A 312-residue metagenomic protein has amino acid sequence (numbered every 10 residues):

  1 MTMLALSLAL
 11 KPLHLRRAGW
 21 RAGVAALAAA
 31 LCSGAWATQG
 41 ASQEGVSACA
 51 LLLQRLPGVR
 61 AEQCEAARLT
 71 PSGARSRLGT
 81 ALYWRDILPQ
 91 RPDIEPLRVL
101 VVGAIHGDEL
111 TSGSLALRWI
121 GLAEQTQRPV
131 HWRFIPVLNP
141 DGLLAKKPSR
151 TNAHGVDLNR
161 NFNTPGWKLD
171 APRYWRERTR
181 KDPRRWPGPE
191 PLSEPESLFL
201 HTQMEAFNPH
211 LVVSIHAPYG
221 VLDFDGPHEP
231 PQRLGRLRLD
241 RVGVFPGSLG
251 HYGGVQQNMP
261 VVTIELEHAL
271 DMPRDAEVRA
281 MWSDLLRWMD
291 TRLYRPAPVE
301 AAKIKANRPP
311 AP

Functional and structural regions predicted by a protein language model:
M1-R16: N-terminal secretory signal peptides that target proteins for export/translocation
A22-S33: Bacterial N-terminal signal peptides
G34-Y83: Short glycine- and acidic-rich boundary segments immediately preceding or forming the N-terminal edge of structured
L69, W84, F134, V212 (+1 more regions): Conserved beta-strand scaffold positions in the cores of enzyme catalytic domains, especially in NTP/NDP-utilizing
W84-E95: Short beta-strand-to-loop junctions in surface cap/lid or active-site-entrance loops
E95-P96, L100, E109-I120, E124-R241: Active-site/substrate-binding loop(s) of hydrolase catalytic cores
V221-D225, R233-G235, P246-P310: Active-site-adjacent mobile loop/cap segments within catalytic or ligand-binding domains
